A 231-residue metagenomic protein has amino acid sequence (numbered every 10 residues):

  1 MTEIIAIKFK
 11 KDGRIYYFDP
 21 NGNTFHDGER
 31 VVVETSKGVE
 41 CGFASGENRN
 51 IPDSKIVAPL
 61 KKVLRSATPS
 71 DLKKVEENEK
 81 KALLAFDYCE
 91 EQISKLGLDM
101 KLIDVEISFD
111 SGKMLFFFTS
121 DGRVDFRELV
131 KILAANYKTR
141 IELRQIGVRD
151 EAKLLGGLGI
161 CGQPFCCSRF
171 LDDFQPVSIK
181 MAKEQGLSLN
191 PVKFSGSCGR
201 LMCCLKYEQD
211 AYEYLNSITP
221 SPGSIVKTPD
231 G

Functional and structural regions predicted by a protein language model:
M1-P191: Acidic-enriched and Gly/Ser
F25-V31, N216-D230: Short coil-to-beta transition motif at edge beta-strands of beta-rich domains
V192-P222: Mixed-charge, Lys/Arg-rich low-complexity intrinsically disordered regions
